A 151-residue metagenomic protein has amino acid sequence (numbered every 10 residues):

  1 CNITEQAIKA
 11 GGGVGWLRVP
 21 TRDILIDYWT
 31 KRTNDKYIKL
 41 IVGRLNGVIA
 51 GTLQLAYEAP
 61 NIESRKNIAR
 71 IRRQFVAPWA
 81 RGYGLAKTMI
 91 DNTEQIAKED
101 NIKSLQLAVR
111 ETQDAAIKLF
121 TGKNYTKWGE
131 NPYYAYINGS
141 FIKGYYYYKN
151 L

Functional and structural regions predicted by a protein language model:
N2-W79, I90-N92, I96, Y133 (+1 more regions): Acetyl-CoA-dependent GNAT
I38, I142-Y146: Short hydrophobic/aromatic beta-strand or adjacent loop that forms the aromatic wall/cage of a ligand/substrate-binding
L55, L85, L105-L107, L119 (+1 more regions): Generic leucine side-chain signal with a strong bias for well-ordered alpha-helical environments
A77-W79, Y83, E111-T112: Active-site acidic-Proline motif in GNAT/NAT acetyltransferases
Y83, T88, G122-T126: Charged, amphipathic alpha-helical coiled-coil/dimerization segments
M89, Q113-A116: Conserved short alpha-helix immediately C-terminal to the canonical SAM/SAH-binding motif I of Rossmann-like
I90, A97-A108: Conserved GNAT acetyl-CoA-binding A-motif
Q106-R110, I117, T121-K143: Conserved catalytic-core motifs of GNAT/GCN5-like acyltransferases
